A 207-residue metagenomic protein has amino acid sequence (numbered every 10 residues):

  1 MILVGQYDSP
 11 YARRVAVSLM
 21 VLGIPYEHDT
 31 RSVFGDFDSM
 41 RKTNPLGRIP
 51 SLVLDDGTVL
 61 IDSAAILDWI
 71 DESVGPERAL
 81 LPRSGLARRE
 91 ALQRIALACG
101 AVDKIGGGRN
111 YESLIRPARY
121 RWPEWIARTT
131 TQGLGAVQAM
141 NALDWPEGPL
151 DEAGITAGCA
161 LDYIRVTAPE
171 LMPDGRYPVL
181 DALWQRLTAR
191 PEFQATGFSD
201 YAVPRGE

Functional and structural regions predicted by a protein language model:
M1-R121: GST-like domain detector, emphasizing the conserved glutathione-binding G-site in the N-terminal thioredoxin-like
K42, P82-R83, E152, P173-D174 (+2 more regions): Generic structural "secondary-structure junction" signal
L52, A64, Q132-N141, E192: Aromatic-glycine hotspot motif
L67, D71, L92-I95, V137 (+2 more regions): Non-transmembrane alpha-helical segments in soluble domains of secreted/periplasmic/extracellular proteins
P76, N141-P149, P191-G197: Surface-exposed helix-capping loop/turn segments at secondary-structure junctions
A98-Q185: GST-like fold's C-terminal all-alpha helical module
D174-E207: Long hydrophobic alpha-helical segments typical of transmembrane helices together with their membrane-interfacial
